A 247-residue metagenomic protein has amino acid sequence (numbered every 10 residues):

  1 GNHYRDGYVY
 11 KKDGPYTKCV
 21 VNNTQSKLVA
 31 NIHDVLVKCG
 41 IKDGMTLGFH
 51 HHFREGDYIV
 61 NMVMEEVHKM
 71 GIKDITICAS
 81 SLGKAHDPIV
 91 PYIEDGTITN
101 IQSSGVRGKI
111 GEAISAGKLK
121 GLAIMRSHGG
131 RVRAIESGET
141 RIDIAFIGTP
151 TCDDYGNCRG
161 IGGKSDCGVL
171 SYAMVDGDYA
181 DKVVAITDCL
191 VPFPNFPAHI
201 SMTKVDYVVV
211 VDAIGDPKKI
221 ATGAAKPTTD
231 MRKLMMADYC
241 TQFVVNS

Functional and structural regions predicted by a protein language model:
G1-S247: Conserved alpha/beta enzyme-core scaffold
